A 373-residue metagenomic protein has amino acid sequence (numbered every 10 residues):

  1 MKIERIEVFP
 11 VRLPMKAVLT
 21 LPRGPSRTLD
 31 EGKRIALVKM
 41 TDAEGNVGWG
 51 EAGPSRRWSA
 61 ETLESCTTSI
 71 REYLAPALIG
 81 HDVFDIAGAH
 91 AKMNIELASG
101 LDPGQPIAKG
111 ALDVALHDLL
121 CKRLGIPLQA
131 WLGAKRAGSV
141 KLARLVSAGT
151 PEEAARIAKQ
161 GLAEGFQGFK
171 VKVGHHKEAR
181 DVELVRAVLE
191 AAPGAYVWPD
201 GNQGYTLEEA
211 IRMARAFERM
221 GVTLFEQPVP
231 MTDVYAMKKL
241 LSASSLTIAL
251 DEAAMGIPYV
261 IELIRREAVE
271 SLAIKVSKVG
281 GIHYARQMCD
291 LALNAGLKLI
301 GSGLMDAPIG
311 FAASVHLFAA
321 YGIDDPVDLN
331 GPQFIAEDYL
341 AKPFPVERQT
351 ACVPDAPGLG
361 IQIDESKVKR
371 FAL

Functional and structural regions predicted by a protein language model:
M1-T68, E72, F371-A372: N-terminal basic, low-complexity leaders that serve as flexible interaction/assembly modules and, when applicable, as
K2-V18, D30, I35, M305-L373: Flexible C-terminal active-site loop/helix
I3, V38, G45, L74 (+10 more regions): Conserved, mostly hydrophobic/aromatic
T41-R123: Metal- or metallocofactor-binding catalytic centers and their adjacent structured scaffolds across diverse enzyme
G50, V140-V146, F169-V171, V197-G201 (+5 more regions): Hydrophobic faces of well-ordered beta-strands that scaffold small-molecule active sites in alpha/beta enzyme cores
R71-A75, K109, D113, H117-D118 (+5 more regions): Predominant activation on well-ordered alpha-helical scaffold segments within soluble catalytic domains
A130-S244: Metal-dependent enolase-superfamily TIM-barrel catalytic cores that perform enediolate-based chemistry
R215, G221, T232-T247, A254-T350: Shared catalytic-loop signature of beta/alpha-barrel
